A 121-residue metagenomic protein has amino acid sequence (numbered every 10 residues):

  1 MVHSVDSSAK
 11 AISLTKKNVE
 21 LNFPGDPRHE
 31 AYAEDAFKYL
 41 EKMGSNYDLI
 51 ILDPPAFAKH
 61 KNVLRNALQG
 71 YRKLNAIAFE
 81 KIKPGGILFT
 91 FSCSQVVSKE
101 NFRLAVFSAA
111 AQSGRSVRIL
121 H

Functional and structural regions predicted by a protein language model:
M1-D6: Conserved SAM-binding motif I beta-strand of class I
S8-I51, F57: S-adenosyl-L-methionine
T15, A78, V106: Aromatic/hydrophobic pocket-lining residues that form π-stacking "cages" and hydrophobic walls in ligand
K16, G44, N62-R65, F102-R103: Short amphipathic alpha-helical segments
L21-E30, I82, A111-V117: Secondary-structure transition/capping motifs at alpha-helix termini and the adjoining loop/turn into the next element
Y47-I77: Mobile active-site "lid"/loop adjacent to the S-adenosyl-L-methionine
I77-P84: Conserved helix-to-beta-strand junction in the class I
P84-H121: C-terminal catalytic and target-recognition region of SAM-dependent MTase-like enzymes, primarily methyltransferases
